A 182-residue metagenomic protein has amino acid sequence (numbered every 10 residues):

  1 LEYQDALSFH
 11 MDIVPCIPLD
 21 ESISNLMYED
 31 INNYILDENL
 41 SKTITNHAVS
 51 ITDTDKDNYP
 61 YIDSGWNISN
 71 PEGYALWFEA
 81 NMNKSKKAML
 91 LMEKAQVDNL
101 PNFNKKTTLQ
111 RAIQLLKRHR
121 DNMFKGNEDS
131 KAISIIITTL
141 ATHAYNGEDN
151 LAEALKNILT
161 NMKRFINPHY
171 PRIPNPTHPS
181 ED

Functional and structural regions predicted by a protein language model:
L1-S69: Conserved catalytic core of two-metal-ion nucleotidyltransferases
S8-D20, Y74, I137, A141 (+1 more regions): Generic detector of bulky aromatic hydrophobic side chains
S50-Q110: Long, charge-rich alpha-helical interaction segments
N81, M89-D182: Conserved nucleotidyltransferase catalytic core and NTase-mimicking acidic/glycine-rich helix/loop elements in nucleic
